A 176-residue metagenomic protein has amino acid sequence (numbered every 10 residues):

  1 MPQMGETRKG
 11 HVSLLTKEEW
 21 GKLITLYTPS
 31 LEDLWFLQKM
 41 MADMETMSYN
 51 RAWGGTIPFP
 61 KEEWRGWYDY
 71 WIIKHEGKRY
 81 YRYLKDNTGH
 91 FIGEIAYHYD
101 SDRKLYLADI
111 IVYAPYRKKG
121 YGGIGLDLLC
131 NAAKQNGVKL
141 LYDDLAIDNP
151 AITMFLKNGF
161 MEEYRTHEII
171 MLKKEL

Functional and structural regions predicted by a protein language model:
P2-K61, R65: A short, well-structured alpha-helix characteristic of acyl/acetyltransferase catalytic modules
L31, N87-H90, D100-R103, D148 (+1 more regions): Short strand-connecting beta-turns/loops that link adjacent beta-strands
I57-L107, Y113-P115: Acetyl-CoA-dependent GNAT
Y113, Y142-T153: Conserved beta-strand-loop-alpha-helix junction that forms the acyl-donor binding cleft
K118-A132, K157: Conserved acetyl-CoA-binding loop-helix of GNAT-fold acetyltransferases
Y142-A146, G159-K174: Conserved catalytic-core motifs of GNAT/GCN5-like acyltransferases
